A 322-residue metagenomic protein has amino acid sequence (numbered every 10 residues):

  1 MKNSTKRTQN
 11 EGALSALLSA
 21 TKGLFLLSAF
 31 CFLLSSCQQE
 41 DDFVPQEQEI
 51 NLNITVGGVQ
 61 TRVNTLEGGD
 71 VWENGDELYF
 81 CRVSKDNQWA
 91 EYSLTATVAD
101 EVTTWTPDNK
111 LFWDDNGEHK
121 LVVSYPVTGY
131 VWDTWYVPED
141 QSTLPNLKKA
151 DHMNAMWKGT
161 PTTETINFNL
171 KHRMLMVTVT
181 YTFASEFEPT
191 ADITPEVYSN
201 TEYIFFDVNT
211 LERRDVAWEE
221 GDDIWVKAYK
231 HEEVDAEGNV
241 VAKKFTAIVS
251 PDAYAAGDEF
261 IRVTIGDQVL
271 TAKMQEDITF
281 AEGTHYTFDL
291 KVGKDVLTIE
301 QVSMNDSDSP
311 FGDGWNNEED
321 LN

Functional and structural regions predicted by a protein language model:
M1-S19: N-terminal secretory signal peptides that target proteins for export/translocation
S15, S28-C31: Intrinsic disorder
T21-A29: Sec-dependent signal peptide hydrophobic core
L34-S36: C-terminal motif of bacterial Sec signal peptides marking the signal peptidase cleavage site
D41-T190, Y229, V241-A247, A281 (+1 more regions): Short, low-hydrophobicity acidic/polar segments
H172, M176-F245: Short helix-loop boundary/capping segments
D235-T271: Extended serine/threonine-enriched, polar tracts that run as long, contiguous segments within proteins
L270, M274-N322: Hydrophilic extracytoplasmic domains
